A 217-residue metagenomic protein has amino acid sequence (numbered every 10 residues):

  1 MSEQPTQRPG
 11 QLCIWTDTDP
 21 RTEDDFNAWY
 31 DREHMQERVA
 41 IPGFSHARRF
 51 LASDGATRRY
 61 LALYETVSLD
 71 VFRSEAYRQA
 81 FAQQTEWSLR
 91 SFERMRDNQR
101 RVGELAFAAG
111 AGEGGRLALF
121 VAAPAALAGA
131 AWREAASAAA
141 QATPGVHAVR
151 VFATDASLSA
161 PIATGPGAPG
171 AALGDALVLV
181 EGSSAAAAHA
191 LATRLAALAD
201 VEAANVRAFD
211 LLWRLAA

Functional and structural regions predicted by a protein language model:
M1-A217: Macromolecular interaction modules
